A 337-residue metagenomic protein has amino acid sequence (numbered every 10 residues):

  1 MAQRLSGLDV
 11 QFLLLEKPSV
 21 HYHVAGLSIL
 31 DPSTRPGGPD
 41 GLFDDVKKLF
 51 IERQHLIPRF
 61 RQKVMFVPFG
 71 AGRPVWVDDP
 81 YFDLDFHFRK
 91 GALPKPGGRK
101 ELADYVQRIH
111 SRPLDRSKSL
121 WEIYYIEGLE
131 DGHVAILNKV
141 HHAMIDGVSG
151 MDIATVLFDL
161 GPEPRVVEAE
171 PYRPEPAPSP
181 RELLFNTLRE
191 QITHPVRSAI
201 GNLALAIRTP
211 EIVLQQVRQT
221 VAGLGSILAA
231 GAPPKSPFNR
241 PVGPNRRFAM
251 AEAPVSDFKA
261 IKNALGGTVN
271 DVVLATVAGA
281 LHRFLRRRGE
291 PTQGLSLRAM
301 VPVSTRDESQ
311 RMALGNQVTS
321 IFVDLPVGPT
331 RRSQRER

Functional and structural regions predicted by a protein language model:
M1-V10, A25-L42, K47-R337: Soluble acyl-CoA-dependent acyltransferase catalytic core bearing the H(X)4D motif
G7-S19: Acidic, low-complexity proline/glycine-rich segments
